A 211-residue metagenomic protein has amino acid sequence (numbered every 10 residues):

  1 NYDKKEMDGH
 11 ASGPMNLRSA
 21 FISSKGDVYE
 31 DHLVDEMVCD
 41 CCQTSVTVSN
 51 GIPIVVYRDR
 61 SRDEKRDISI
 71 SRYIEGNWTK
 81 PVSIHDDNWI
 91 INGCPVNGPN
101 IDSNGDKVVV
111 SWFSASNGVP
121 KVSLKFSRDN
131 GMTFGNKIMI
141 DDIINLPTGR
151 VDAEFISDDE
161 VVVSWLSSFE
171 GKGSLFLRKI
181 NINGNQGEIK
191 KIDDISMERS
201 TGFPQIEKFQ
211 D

Functional and structural regions predicted by a protein language model:
N1-D211: Extracellular, repeat-based ectodomains that mediate carbohydrate processing or recognition
